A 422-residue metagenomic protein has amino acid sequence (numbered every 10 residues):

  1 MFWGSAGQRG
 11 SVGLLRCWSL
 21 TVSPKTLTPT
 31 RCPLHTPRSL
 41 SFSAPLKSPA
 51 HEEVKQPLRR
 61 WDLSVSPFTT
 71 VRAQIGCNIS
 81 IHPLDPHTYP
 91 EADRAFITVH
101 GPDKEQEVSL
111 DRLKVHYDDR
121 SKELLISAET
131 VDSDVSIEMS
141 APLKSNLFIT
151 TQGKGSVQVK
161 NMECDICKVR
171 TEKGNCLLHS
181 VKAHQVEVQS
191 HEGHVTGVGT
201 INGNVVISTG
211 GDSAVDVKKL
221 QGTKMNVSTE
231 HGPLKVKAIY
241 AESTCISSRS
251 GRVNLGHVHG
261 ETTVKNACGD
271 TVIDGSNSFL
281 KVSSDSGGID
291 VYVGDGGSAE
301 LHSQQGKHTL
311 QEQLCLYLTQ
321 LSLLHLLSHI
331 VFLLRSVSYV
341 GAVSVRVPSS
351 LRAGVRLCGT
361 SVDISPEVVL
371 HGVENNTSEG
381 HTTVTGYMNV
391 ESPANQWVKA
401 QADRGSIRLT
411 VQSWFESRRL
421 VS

Functional and structural regions predicted by a protein language model:
M1-S422: Intrinsically disordered, low-complexity terminal regions
